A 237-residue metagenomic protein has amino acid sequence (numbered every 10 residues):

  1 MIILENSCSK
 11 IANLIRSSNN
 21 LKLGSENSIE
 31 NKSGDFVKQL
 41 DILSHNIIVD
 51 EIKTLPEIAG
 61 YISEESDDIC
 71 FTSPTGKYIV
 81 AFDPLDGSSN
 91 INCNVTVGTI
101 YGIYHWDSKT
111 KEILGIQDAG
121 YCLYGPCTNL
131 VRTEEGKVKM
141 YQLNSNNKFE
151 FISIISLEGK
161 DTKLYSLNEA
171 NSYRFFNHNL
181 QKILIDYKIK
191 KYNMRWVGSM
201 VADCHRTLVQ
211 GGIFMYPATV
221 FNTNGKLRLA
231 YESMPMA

Functional and structural regions predicted by a protein language model:
M1-D35, Q39: Conserved phosphate-binding loops in N-terminal lobes of ATP-dependent enzymes of the actin/Hsp70/sugar-kinase
C8, I15, E30, T54-L55 (+2 more regions): An extended, acidic
E26-V80: N-terminal assembly/interaction segments in proteins that build large macromolecular machines
K32-F36, G98-I103, V220-T223: Short, basic, glycine/proline-bearing loop/turn elements
V37, S88, K109, N193 (+1 more regions): Alpha-helix N-cap/helix-initiation motif
K38-L43, C93-N94, L227-M234: Short, conserved micro-motifs enriched in small and acidic residues
P74-G136: DPxDG-like acidic metal-binding loop motif
